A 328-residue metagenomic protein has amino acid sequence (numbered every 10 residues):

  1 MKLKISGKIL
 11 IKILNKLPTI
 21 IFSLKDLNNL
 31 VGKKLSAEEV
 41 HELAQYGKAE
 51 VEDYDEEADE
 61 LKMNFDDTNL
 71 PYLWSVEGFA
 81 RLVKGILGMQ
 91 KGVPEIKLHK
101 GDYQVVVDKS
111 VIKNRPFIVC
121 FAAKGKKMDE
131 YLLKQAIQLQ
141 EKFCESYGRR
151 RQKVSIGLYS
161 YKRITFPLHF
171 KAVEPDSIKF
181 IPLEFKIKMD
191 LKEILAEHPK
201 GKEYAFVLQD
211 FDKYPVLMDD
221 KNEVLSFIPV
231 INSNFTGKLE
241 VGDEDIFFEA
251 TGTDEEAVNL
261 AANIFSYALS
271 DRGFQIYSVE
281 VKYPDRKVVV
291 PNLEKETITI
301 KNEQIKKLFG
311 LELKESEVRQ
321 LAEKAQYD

Functional and structural regions predicted by a protein language model:
M1-K16: N-terminal amphipathic/basic-hydrophobic helices that include classical n-h-c signal peptides and signal-anchor
I13-D328: RNA/tRNA-interacting regions in translation and RNA-turnover enzymes
